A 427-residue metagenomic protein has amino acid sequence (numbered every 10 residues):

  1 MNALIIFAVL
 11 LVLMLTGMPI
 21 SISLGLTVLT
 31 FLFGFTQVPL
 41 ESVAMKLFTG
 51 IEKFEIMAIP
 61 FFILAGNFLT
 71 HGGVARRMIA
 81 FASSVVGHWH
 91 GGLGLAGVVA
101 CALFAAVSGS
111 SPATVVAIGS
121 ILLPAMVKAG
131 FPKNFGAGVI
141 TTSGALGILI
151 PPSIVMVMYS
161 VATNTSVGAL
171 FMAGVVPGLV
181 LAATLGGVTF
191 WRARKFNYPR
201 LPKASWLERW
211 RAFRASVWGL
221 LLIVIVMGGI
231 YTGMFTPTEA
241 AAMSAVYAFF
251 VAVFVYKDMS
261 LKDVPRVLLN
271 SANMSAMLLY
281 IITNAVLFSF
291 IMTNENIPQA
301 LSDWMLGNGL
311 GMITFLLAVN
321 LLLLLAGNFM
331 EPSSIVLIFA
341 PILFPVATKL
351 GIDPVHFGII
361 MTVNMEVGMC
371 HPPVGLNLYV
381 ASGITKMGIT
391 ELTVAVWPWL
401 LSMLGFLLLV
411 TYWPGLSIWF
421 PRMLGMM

Functional and structural regions predicted by a protein language model:
M1-M427: Alpha-helical transmembrane segments of multi-pass membrane transport proteins
